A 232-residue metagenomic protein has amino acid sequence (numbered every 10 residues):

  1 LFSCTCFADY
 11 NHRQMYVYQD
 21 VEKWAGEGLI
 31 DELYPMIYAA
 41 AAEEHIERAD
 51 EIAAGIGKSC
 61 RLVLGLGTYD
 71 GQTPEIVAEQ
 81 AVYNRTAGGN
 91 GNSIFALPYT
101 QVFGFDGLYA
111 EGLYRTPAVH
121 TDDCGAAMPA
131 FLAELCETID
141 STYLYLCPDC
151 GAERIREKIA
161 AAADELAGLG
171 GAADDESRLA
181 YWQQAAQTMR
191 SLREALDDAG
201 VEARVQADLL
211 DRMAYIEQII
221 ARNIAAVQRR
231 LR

Functional and structural regions predicted by a protein language model:
L1-V17, C60-D70: Aromatic-lined carbohydrate-recognition surfaces of secreted/lumenal glycan-active proteins
A8-K23, E43-G55, I76-Q80: Alpha-helical scaffolding within the catalytic cores of extracellular/periplasmic polymer-degrading hydrolases
L29-E44, I52, C60-N223: Substrate-binding cleft of secreted/luminal carbohydrate-active enzymes
L231-R232: Short, solvent-exposed mixed-charge patches
